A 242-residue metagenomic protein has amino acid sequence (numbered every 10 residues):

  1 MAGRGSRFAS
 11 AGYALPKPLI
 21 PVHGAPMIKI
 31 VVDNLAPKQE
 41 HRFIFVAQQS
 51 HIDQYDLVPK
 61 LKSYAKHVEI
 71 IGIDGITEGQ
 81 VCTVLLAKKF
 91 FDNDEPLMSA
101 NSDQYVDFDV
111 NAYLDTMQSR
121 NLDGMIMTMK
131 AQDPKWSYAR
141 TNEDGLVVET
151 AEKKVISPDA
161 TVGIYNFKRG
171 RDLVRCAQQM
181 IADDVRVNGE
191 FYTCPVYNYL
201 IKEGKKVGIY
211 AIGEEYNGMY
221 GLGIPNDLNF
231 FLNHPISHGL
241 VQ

Functional and structural regions predicted by a protein language model:
M1-A2, A47, N101, T128-M129: Short beta-strand/turn micro-motifs composed of small residues that flank or help shape donor/cofactor-binding pockets
M1-Y13: N-terminal nucleotide-binding beta1-loop-alpha1 segment
R7, P21, A25-P96: Conserved N-terminal catalytic core of the sugar/cofactor nucleotidyltransferase
I44-F45, S99, I126-M127, I209: Structural beta-sheet core signal
H51, Q104-D107: A short, conserved beta-strand element in the Rossmann-like catalytic core that flanks the donor/metal-binding loop
Y55, D107-D184: Conserved core of the sugar-phosphate nucleotidyltransferase
D94-Y105: Short beta-strand-to-loop acidic/aromatic patch adjacent to the donor-nucleotide binding site
V147-G218, N226-Q242: Catalytic-core segments of class I nucleotidyltransferases/pyrophosphorylases that form NMP-activated intermediates
